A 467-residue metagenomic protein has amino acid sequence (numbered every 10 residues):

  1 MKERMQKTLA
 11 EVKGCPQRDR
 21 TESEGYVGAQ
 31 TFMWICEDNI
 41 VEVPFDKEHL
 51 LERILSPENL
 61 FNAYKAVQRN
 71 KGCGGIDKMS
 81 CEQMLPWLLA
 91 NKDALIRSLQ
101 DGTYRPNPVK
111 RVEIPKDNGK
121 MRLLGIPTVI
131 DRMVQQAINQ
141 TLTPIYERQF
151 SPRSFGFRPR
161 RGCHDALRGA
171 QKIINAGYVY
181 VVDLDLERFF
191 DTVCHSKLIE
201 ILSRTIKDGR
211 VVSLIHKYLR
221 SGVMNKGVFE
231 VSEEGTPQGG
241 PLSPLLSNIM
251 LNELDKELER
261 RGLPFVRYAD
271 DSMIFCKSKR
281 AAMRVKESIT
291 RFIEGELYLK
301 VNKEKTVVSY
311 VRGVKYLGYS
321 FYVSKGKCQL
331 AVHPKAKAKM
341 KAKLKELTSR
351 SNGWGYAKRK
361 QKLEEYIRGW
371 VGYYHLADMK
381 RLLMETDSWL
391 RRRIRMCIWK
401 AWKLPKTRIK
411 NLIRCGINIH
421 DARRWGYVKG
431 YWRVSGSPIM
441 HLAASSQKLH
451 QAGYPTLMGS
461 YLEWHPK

Functional and structural regions predicted by a protein language model:
M1-K467: Non-catalytic terminal/accessory segments
